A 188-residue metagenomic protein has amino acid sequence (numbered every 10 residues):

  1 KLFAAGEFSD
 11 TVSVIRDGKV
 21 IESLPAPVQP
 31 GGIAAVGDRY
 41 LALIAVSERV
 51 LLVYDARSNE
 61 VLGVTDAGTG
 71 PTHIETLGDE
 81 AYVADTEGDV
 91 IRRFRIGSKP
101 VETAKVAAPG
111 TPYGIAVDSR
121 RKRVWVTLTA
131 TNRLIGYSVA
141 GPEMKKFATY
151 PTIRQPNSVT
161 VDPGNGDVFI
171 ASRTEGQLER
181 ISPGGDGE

Functional and structural regions predicted by a protein language model:
K1-E188: Predominantly soluble domains enriched in secretory-pathway, periplasmic, or organellar proteins
